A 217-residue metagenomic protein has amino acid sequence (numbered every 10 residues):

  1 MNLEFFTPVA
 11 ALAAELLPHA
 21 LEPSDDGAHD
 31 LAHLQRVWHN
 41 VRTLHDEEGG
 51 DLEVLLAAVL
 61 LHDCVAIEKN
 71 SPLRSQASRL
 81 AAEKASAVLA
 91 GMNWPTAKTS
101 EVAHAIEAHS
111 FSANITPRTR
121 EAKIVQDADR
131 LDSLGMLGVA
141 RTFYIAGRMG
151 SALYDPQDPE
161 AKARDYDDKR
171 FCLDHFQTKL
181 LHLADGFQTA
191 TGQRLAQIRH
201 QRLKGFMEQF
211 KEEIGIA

Functional and structural regions predicted by a protein language model:
M1-H19: Short alpha-helical hairpin
E4, P23-E48, L61, N114-A217: Divalent metal-dependent phosphate-bond-processing catalytic cores, especially two-metal-ion Mg2+/Mn2+ enzymes that act
V9-A10, H29, E53-L56: N-terminal glycine-rich anion-binding loops that anchor highly charged ligand groups
L17-S24, H45, C64-P72, L89 (+3 more regions): Short amphipathic alpha-helical interaction patches enriched in hydrophobic/aromatic residues with interspersed Lys/Arg
V37, Q76-A90: An active-site-proximal "capping" alpha-helix that borders the catalytic cofactor pocket
L52-S71, A77, A81, V102-S110: His-Asp-centered metal-binding catalytic motifs of divalent-metal-dependent phosphohydrolases/nucleases
A85-K123: Hydrophobic, well-structured mid-protein blocks that either form specific transmembrane helices
